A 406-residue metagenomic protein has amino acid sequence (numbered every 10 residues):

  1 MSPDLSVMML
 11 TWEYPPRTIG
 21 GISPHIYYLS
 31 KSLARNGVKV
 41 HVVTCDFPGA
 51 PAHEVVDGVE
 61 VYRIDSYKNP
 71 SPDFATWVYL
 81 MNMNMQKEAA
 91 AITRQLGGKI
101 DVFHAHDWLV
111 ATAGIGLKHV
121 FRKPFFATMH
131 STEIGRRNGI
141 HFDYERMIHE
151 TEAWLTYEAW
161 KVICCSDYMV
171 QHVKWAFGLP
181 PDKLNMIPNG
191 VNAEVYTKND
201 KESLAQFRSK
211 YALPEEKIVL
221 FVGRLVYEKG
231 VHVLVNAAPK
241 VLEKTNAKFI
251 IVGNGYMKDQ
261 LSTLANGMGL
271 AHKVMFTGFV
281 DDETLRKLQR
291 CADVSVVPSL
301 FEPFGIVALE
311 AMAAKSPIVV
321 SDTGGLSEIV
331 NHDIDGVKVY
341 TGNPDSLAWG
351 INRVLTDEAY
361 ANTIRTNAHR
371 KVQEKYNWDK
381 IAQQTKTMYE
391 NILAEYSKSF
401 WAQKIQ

Functional and structural regions predicted by a protein language model:
M1-E60, W401-Q406: N-terminal subdomain of nucleotide-sugar transferases
P24, K217-K240, T245, Y256-S262 (+1 more regions): A conserved mid-protein helix/loop that constitutes part of the nucleotide-sugar donor-binding site
D46, Y168, G190: Carbohydrate-associated surface elements
T197-L213: A short helix/loop element that forms part of the nucleotide-sugar donor recognition site in Leloir-type
F279-V280, K287-A292: Short alpha-helical donor nucleotide-sugar binding micro-motif in glycosyltransferases
L300: Aromatic "clamp/platform" in nucleotide-sugar-dependent glycosyltransferases that forms part of the donor/acceptor
P317-V320, V330: Short hydrophobic beta-strand element within catalytic cores of glycosyltransferases and related nucleotide-activated
H332-D333, V337-P344, R353-E358: Conserved acidic donor-binding segment of nucleotide-sugar-dependent glycosyltransferases
